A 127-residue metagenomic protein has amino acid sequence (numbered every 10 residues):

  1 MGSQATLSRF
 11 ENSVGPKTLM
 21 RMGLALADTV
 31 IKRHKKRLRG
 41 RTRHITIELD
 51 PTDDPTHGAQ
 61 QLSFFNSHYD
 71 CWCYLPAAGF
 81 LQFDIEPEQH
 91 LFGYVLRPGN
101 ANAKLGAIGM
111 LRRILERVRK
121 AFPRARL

Functional and structural regions predicted by a protein language model:
M1: DNA-recognition alpha helix
Q4-Q82: Active-site-proximal, Lys/Arg-enriched surface segment that forms a nucleic-acid-binding/basic interface patch
T6-T18, F92-N100, R126-L127: Short acidic, glycine/Ser/Thr-rich loop/turn "cap" segments at secondary-structure junctions
D50, R124-L127: Acidic/histidine-rich, metal-coordinating catalytic segments
S67-R124: Electropositive, glycine- and tryptophan-enriched low-complexity nucleic-acid-binding patches
